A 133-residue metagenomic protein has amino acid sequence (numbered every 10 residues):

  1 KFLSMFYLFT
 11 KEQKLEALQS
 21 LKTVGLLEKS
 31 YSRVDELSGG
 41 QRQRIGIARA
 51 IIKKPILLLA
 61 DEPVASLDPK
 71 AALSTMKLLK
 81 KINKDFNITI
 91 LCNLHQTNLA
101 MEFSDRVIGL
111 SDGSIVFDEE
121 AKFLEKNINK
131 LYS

Functional and structural regions predicted by a protein language model:
F6-K29: Conserved ABC ATPase "signature" region
R33-L37, Q41: Conserved ABC ATPase signature
K54: Conserved catalytic motifs of ABC-family nucleotide-binding domains
L58-D61: Catalytic Walker B motif of ABC-type/P-loop ATPase nucleotide-binding domains
P69-A71: Helix N-cap at the start of a conserved alpha-helix in ABC-type nucleotide-binding domains
L94-H95: H-loop/switch region of ABC-family ATPase nucleotide-binding domains
S114-S133: Conserved beta-strand-loop-alpha-helix hinge in the C-terminal portion of ABC ATPase nucleotide-binding domains
